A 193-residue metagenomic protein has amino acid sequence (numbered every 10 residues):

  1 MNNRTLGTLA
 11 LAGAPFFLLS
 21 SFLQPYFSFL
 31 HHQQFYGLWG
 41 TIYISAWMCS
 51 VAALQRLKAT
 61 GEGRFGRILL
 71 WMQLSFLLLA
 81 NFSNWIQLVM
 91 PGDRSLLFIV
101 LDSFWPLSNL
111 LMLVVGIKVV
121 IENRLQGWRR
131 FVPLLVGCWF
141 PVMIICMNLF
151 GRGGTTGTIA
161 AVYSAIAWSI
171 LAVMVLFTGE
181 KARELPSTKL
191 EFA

Functional and structural regions predicted by a protein language model:
M1-A193: Hydrophobic, aromatic-enriched alpha-helical segments typical of multi-pass transmembrane helices
